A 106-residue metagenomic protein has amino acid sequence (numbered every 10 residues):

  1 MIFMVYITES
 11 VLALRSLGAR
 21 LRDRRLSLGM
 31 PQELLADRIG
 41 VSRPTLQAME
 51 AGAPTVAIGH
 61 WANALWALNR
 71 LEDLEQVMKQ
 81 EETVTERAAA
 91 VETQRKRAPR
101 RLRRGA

Functional and structural regions predicted by a protein language model:
F3, E75-A106: Short, charged recognition helix plus adjacent turn of helix-turn-helix-like nucleic-acid-binding domains
F3-L26: A short, Lys/Arg-rich alpha-helix, primarily the initiator
A19-L34, R95-R101: Short basic helix-loop element that most often maps to the first helix and adjoining turn of HTH DNA-binding modules
L21, Q32, R43, I58-W61: Helix-turn-helix DNA-binding elements, focusing on the entry/boundary residues of the two helices that contact DNA
G29-Q47: Short alpha-helical DNA-recognition segment
A53-L65: Short, basic-rich loop-to-helix N-cap that marks the start of a DNA-contacting helix
